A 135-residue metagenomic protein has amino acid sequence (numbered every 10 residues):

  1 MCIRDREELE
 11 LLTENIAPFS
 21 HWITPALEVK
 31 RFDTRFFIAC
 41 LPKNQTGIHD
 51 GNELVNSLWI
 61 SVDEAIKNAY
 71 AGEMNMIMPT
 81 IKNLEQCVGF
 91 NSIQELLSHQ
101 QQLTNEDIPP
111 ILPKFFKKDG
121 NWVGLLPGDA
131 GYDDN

Functional and structural regions predicted by a protein language model:
M1-I3: Short, small-residue-biased leader/transition segments that mark boundaries at the very start of proteins
E7, T13-W22, T34-R35, I48-M74: NUDIX/MutT-family hydrolases
F19-W22, C40-P42, P127-G128: Structured loops at beta-to-helix junctions and adjacent beta-edge loops in soluble globular domains
A26-E28: Short Gly/Pro-enriched turn/cap motifs at secondary-structure boundaries
R31, R35-A39: Hydrophobic/aromatic-rich, well-ordered segments within soluble, folded domains that form packed cores
A39, I60, P79: A conserved hydrophobic position in a structured secondary element of the catalytic/binding core that shapes
C40-Q45, D63: Short loop segments at secondary-structure junctions
M78-N135: Core RNA-modification/binding signature centered on pseudouridine synthases
